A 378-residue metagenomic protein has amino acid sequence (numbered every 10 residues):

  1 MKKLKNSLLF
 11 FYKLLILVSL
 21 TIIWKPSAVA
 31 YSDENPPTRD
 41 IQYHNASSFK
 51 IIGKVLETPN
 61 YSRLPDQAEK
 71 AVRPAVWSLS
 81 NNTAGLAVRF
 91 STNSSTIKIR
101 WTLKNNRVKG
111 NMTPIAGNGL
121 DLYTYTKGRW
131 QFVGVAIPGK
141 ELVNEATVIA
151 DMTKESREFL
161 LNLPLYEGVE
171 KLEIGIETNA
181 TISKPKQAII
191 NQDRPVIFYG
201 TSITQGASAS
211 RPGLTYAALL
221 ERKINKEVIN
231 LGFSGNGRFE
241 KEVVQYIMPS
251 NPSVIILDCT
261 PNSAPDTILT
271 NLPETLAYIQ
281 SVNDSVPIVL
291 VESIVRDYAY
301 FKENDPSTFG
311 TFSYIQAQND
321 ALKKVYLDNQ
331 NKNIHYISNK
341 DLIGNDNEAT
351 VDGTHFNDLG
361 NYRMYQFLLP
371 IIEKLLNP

Functional and structural regions predicted by a protein language model:
K2-L15, S19-L20, P26-P195, E373-N377: N-terminal secretory targeting modules
K109-N111, G206-L214, F312, Q316: Glycine- and acidic-residue-enriched helix-capping/strand-helix junction motifs
D193-A217: Catalytic nucleophile-elbow at a beta strand-turn-alpha helix junction centered on a G-D-S/GDSL motif, marking
P212, L220, G237-V282, S293-F301: Oxyanion-hole/transition-state-stabilizing segment in secreted/luminal serine hydrolases and related acyltransferases
A217-N230, K324: Short helix-loop-beta junction
N283-I288: A short helix->loop->beta-strand "cap" motif at the edges of active sites that frequently abuts
Y298-I337: Substrate-gating cap/lid alpha-helix
V351-P378: Histidine-centered active-site loop/cap adjacent to the catalytic His in serine esterases/O-acetyl transfer systems
